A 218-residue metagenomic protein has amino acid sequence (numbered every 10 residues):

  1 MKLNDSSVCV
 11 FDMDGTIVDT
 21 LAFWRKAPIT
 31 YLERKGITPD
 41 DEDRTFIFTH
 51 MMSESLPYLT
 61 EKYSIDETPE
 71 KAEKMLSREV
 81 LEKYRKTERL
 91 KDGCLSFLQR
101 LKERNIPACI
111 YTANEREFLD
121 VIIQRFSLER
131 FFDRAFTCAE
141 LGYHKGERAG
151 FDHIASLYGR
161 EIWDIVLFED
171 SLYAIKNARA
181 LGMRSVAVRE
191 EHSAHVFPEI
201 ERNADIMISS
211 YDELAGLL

Functional and structural regions predicted by a protein language model:
M1-S6, Q99-K102, E115-R116, D120-L218: Asp-based, Mg2+/Mn2+-dependent phosphohydrolase catalytic module
L3-S96, R100, R104: N-terminal helical cap/lid subdomain that shapes the substrate entry/recognition surface in HAD-like hydrolases
T16, T112-N114: Conserved phosphate-coupling serine/threonine residues in phosphotransfer and NTP-handling enzymes
D19, E88, I110, D164-V166: Residue-level marker of alpha-helix boundaries and capping positions
T38, P107, R184: Residue-level detector of anion-binding/catalytic polar loops
L90, Y111, Y143: Residue-level marker of regulatory loop/turn positions in helix-turn-helix DNA-binding domains and in histidine
